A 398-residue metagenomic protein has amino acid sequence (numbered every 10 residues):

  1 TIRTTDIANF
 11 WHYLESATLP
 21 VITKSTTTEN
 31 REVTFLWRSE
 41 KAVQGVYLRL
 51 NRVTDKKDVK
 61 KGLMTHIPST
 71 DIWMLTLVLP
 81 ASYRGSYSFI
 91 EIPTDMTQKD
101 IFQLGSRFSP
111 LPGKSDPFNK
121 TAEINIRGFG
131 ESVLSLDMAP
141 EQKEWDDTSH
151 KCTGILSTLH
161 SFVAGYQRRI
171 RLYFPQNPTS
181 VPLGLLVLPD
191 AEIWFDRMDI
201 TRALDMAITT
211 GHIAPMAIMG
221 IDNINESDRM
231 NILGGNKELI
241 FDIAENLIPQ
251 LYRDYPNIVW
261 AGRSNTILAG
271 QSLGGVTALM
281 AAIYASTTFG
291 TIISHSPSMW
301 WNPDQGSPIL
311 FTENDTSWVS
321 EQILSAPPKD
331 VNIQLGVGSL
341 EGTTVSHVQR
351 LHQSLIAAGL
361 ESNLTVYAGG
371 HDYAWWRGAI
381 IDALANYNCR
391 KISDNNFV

Functional and structural regions predicted by a protein language model:
T1-K57, I67-V398: Non-catalytic cap/lid and distal C-terminal segments of serine-dependent acyl enzymes
